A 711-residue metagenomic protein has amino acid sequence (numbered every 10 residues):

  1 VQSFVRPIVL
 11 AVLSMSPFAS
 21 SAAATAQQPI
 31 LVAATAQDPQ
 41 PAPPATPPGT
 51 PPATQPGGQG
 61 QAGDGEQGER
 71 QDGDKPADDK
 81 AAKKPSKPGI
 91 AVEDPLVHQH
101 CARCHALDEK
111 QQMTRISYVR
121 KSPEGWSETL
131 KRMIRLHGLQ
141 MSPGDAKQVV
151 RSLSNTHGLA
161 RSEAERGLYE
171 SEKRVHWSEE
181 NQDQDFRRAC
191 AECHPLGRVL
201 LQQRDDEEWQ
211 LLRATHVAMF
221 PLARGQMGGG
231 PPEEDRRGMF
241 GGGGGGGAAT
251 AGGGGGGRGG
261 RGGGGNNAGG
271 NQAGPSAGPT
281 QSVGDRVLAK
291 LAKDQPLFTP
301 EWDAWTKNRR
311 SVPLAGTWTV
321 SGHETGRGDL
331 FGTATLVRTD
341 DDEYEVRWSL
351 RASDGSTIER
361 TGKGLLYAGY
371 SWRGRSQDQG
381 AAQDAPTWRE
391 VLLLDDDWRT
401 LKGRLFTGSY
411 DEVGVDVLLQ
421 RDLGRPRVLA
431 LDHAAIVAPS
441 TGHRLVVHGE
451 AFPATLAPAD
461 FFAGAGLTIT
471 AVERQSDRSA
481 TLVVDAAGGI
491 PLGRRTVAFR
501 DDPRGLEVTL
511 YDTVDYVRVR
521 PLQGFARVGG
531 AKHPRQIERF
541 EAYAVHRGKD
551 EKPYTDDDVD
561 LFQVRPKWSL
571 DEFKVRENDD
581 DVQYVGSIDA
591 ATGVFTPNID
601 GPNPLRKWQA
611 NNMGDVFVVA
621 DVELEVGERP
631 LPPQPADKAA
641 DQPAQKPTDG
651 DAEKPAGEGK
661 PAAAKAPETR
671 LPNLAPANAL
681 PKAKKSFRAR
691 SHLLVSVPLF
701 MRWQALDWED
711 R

Functional and structural regions predicted by a protein language model:
L31-A33, D38-P39, P47-P48, P52-V97 (+5 more regions): Electrostatic cytochrome c docking/interface patches
D94, D108-L136, D183, P195-P221 (+1 more regions): Gly/Gly-Pro-rich "capping" loops immediately C-terminal to redox-active cysteine motifs in periplasmic/lumenal
V97-D108, V149, F186-R198: The canonical Cys-X-X-Cys-His
G138-L168, F220-G247, G252-G253, G269-W305: C-terminal capping alpha-helices of c-type cytochrome domains
P300, T387-A430, L680-L694: Edge beta-strand at a domain terminus
W305-D397, K402-V413: Central antiparallel beta-sheet cores of small beta-barrel/beta-sandwich binding domains
R421-A459, P503-T555, Q704-R711: Beta-strand/beta-sandwich contexts
P439-D502, F562-R565, R576-N578, V582-V585 (+1 more regions): Immunoglobulin-like IPT/TIG beta-sandwich domains and homologous Ig-like subdomains
